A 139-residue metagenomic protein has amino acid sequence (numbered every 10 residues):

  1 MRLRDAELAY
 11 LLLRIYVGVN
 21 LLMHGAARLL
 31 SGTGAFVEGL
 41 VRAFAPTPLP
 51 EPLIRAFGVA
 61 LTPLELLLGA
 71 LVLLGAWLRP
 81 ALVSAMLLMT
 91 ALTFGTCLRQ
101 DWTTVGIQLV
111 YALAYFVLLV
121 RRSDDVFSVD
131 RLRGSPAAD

Functional and structural regions predicted by a protein language model:
M1-A35, G39, L49-P63, L67 (+1 more regions): Extended, low-polarity transmembrane helix blocks
A43-F44: Interfacial juxtamembrane loops and adjacent helix segments that form the catalytic/substrate-binding surfaces
